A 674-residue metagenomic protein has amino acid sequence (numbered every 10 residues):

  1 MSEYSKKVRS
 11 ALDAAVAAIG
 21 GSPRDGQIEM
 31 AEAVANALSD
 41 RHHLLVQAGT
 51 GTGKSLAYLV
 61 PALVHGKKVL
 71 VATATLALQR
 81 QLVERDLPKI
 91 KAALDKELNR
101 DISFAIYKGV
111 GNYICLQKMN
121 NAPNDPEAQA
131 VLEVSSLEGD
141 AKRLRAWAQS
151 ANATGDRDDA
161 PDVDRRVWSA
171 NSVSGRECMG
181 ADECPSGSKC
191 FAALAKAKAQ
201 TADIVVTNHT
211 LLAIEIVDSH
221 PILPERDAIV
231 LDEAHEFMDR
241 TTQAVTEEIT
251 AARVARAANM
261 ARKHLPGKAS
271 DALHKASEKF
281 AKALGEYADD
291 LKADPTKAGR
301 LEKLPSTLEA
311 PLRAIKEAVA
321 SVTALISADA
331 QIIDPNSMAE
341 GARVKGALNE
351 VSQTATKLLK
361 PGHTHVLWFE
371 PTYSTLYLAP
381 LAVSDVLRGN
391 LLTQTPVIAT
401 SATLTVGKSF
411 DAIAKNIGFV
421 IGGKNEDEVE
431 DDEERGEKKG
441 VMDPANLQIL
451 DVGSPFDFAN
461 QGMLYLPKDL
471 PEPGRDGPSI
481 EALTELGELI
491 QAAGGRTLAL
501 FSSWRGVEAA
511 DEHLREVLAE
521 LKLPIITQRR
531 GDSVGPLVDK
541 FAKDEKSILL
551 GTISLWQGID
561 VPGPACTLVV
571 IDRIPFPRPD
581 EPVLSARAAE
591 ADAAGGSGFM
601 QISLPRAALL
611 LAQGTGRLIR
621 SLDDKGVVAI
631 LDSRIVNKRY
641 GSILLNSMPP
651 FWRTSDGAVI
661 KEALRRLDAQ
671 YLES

Functional and structural regions predicted by a protein language model:
S2-V16, K67-D203, K292-G299, A320 (+3 more regions): A substrate-engagement module of RecA-like helicase motors
S2-V46: Conserved pre-motif I regulatory segment
A35-N36, S55-K68, R85-K89: Walker A/P-loop NTP-binding motif
D40-Y58: Walker A/P-loop
V64, A77-R80, E84-P88, G175-E177 (+3 more regions): Signature of the SF2 helicase/ATPase Hel1-core->accessory helical subdomain module
S169-D203, D218-H220, V322-K468, G477-T484 (+2 more regions): A contiguous, basic/glycine-rich beta-loop/short-helix subdomain that forms a polymer-engagement track
P455, P467-G477, R529-V636: Conserved RecA-like P-loop NTPase helicase motor core
S502-R529: Conserved helicase motor "Helicase C" RecA-like lobe of SF1/SF2 P-loop NTPases
